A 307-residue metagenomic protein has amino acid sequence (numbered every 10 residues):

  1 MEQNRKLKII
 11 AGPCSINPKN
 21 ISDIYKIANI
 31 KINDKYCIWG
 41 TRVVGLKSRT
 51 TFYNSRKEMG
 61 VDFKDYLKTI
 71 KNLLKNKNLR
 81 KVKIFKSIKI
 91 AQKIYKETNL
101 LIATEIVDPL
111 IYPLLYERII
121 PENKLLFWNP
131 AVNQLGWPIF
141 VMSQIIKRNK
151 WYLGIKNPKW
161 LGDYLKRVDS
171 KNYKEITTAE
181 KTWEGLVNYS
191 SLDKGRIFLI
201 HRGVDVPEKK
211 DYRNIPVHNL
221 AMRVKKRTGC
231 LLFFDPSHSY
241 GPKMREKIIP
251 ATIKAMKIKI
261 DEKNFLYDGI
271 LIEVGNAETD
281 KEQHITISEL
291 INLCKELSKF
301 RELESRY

Functional and structural regions predicted by a protein language model:
M1-I10: N-terminal amphipathic alpha-helix/helix-capping segment at the start of soluble metabolic enzymes
K6, N17-S22, K26-I145, W151: Active-site beta->alpha loop and helix N-cap motifs at the rims of alpha/beta catalytic domains
K8, Y36-I38, L231, G269: Beta-sheet entry/capping signal
I9, I102, L232-F234: Hydrophobic beta-strand residues in large extracellular and virion-surface proteins
I9-P18, N264: Conserved phosphate/anionic-ligand binding catalytic regions in large, soluble enzymes, centered on
P109-Y116, P121-E296: Catalytic alpha/beta core domains of metabolic enzymes, predominantly
E296-Y307: Extended, intrinsically disordered, low-complexity segments
